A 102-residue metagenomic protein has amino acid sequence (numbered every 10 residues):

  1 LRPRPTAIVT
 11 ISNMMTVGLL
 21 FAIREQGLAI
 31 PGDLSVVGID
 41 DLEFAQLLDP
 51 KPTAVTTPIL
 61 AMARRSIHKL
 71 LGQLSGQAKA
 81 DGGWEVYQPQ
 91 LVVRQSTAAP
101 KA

Functional and structural regions predicted by a protein language model:
L1-K101: Flexible loop/turn connectors
